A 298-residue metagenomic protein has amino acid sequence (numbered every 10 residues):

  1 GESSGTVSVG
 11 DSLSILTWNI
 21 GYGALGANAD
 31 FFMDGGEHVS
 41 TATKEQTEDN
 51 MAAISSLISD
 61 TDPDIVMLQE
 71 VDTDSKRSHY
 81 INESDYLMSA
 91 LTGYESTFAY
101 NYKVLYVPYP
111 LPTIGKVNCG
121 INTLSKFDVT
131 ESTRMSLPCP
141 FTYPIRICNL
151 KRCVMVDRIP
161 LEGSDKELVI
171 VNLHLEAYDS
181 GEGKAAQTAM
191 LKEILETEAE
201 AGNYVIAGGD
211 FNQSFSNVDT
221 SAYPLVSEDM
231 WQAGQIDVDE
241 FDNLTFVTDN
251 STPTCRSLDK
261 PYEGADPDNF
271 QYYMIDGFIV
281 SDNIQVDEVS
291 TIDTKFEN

Functional and structural regions predicted by a protein language model:
G1-A90, E95-N118: N-terminal, active-site-proximal structural segment of metallo-dependent hydrolase catalytic domains
G1-S3, R158, E193-I206, N212-N298: Metal-dependent phosphoester-hydrolase catalytic domains
S14-I20, N50-Y80, L124, D157 (+4 more regions): Active-site beta-strand/loop signature of hydrolases that rely on acidic residues for catalysis
W18-G21, Q69-V71, A99-Y102, K126-F127 (+5 more regions): Active-site-proximal beta-strand/loop segments in catalytic clefts of secreted hydrolases
E37-T43, V71-T73, L137-R146, H174-G181: Surface-exposed cleft-lining segments at the edges of enzyme active sites
S89-T92, K116-S132, P160, N269-V286: Conserved beta strand-loop-helix elements of the APE1-like EEP
E95-K103, S132-P138, E288-T294: Conserved S-adenosyl-L-methionine
V104-L168, N172: A well-ordered secondary-structure block
